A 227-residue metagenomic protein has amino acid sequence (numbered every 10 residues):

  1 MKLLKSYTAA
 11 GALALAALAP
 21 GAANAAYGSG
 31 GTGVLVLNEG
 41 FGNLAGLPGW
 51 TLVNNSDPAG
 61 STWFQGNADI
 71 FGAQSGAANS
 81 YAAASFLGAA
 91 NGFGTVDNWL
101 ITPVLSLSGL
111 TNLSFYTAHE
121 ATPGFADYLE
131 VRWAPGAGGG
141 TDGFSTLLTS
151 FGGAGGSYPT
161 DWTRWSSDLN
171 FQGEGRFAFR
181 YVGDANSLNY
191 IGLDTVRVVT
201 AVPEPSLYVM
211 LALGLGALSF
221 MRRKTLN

Functional and structural regions predicted by a protein language model:
G21-A25: Sec/Tat signal peptide C-region and signal peptidase I cleavage site
V34-S85: Extracellular glycan-recognition surfaces and repeat-rich motifs
F41, T102-L105, T111-E120, L129 (+1 more regions): Extracellular beta-strand-rich recognition modules
G92-S106: Short beta-strands within extracellular/lumenal beta-sheet-rich domains
G94-N98, G183-T200: Extracellular carbohydrate recognition
T111, Y116-T149: Extracellular ligand-binding interfaces
G139-Q172: Extracellular carbohydrate recognition and processing domains and analogous Trp-centered ligand-binding platforms
E204-M221: A short, hydrophobic C-terminal helix/tail in secreted or cell-surface proteins
